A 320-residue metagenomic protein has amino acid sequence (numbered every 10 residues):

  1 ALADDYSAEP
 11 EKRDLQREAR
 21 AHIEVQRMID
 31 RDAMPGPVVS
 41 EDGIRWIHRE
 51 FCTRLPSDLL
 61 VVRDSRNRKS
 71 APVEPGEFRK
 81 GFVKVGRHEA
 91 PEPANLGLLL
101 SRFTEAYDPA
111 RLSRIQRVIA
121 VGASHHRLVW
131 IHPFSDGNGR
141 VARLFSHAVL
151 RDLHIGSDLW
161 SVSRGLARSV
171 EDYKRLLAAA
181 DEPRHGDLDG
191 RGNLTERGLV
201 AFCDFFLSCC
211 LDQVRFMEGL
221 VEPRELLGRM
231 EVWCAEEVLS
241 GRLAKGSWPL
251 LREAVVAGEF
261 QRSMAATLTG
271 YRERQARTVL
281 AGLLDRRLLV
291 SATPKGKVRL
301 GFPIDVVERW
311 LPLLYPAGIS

Functional and structural regions predicted by a protein language model:
A1-S320: FIC/Doc superfamily catalytic core
